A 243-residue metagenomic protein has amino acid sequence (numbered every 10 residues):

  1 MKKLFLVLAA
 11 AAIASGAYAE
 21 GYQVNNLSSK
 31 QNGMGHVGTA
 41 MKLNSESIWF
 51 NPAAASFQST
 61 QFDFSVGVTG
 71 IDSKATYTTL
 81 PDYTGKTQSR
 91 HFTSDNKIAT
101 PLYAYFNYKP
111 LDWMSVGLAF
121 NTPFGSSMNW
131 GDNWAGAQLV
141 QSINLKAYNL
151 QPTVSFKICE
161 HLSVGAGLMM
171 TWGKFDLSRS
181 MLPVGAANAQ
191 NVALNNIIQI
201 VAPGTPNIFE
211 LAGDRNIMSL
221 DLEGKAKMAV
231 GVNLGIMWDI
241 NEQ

Functional and structural regions predicted by a protein language model:
S15-V116, F120-N121: N-terminal, post-signal peptide beta-strand-biased segments of exported outer-membrane/organellar beta-barrel and other
T39, I71-A75, P123-S127, T171-F175 (+2 more regions): Structural signature of outer-membrane beta-barrel domains
E46, K97-L102, K146-L150, A226-V232: Residues that define the transmembrane beta-barrel architecture of outer-membrane proteins
S56, Y108-K109, F156-K157, L234 (+1 more regions): Residue-level signature of outer-membrane beta-barrel architecture
S59, L111-W113, C159-H161, N241-Q243: Outer-membrane beta-barrel channels and translocator barrels
F64-V68, L118, V154, A166 (+1 more regions): Membrane-embedded beta-strand positions of outer-membrane beta-barrel proteins
D82-Q88, K174-L222: Solvent-exposed loop segments that connect transmembrane elements
